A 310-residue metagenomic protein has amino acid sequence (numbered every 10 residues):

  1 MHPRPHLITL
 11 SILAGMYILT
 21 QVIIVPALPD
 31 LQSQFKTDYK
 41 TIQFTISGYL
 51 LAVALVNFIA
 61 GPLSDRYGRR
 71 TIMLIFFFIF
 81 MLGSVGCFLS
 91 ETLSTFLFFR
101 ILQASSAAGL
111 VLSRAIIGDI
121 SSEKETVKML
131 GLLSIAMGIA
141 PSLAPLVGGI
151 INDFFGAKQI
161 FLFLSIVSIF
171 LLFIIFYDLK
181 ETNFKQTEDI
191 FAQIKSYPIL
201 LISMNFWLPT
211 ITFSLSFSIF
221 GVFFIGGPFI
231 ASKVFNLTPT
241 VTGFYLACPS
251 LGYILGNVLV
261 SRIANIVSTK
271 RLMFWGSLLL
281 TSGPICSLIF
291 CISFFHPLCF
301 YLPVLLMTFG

Functional and structural regions predicted by a protein language model:
P5-Y39, A60, F223-P228: Extracytoplasmic
K36, G68, L89-T95, S122 (+1 more regions): Helix-breaking motifs and short loop linkers at transmembrane-helix boundaries and internal kinks in secondary membrane
L55-L93: Conserved MFS/SLC helix-loop-helix module at the cytosolic interface between two early adjacent transmembrane helices
I79, G83-G86, S94-L102, L298-L306: Paired small-residue
T95, G131-Y177: Helix-loop-helix hairpin linking two adjacent transmembrane segments in secondary transporters
F99-A136: Cytoplasmic helix-loop-helix junction between adjacent transmembrane helices in 12-TM secondary transporters
K180-T210: Juxtamembrane intracellular "pre-TM" segments in multi-pass secondary transporters
R271-G310: C-terminal transmembrane helical hairpin of 12-TM major facilitator-type secondary transporters
